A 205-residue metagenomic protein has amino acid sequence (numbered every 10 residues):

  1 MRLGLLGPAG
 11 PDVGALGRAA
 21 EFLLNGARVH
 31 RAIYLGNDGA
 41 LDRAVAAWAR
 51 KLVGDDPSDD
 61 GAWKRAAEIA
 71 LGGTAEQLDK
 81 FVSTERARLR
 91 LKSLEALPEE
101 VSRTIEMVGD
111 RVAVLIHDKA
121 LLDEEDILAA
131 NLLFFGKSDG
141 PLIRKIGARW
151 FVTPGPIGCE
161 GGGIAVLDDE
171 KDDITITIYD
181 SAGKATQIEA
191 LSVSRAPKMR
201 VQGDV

Functional and structural regions predicted by a protein language model:
M1-G54, D59-A62, A66-E68, T84-A96 (+2 more regions): N-terminal active-site segment of His-dependent metallophosphoesterases
R2-G10, D110-K119, W150-G155: Active-site-proximal beta-strand elements of phosphoester/diester hydrolases
P11-E21, V152-V205: Binuclear metal-dependent phosphoesterase catalytic core
A27-R28, R86, V108-R111, A148 (+1 more regions): Short, solvent-exposed coil/turn segments at beta-strand boundaries
A70-F81: Conserved phosphate/ATP/ADP-binding segment of small-molecule kinases
F81-K92, A148-F151, G155: Short Pro/Gly-enriched beta-strand edge/turn motifs at strand-loop
R88-S138: Internal catalytic-core helix/loop-beta-alpha segment that presents or stabilizes conserved functional determinants
I116-T177: Conserved beta-sheet core of the metallophosphoesterase superfamily
